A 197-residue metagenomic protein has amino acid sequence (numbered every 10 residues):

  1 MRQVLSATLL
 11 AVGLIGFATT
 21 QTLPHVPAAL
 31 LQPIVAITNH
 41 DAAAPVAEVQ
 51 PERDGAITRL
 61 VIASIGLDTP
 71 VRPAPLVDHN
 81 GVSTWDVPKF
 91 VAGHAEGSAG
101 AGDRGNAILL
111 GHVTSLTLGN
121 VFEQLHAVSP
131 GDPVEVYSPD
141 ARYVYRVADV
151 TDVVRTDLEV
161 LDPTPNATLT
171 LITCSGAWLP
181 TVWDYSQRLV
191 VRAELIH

Functional and structural regions predicted by a protein language model:
M1-L9: N-terminal Sec-pathway targeting helices
A11-S129, P133-S138, Y145-H197: Solvent-exposed, non-transmembrane regions of membrane-associated and secreted proteins
